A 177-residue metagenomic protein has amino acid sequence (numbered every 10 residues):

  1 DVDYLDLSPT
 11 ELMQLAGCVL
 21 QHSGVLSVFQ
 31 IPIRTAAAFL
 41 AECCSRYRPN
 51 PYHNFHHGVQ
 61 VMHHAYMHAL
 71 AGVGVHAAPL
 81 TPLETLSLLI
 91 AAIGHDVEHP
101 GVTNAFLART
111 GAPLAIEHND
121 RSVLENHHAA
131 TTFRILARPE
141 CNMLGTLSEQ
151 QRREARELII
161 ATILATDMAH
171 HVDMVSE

Functional and structural regions predicted by a protein language model:
D1-V123: Acidic/His-rich, divalent-metal-binding segments that scaffold phosphate/diphosphate chemistry
T81-E177: Divalent metal-dependent catalytic cores for phosphoryl transfer on phosphate-bearing substrates
